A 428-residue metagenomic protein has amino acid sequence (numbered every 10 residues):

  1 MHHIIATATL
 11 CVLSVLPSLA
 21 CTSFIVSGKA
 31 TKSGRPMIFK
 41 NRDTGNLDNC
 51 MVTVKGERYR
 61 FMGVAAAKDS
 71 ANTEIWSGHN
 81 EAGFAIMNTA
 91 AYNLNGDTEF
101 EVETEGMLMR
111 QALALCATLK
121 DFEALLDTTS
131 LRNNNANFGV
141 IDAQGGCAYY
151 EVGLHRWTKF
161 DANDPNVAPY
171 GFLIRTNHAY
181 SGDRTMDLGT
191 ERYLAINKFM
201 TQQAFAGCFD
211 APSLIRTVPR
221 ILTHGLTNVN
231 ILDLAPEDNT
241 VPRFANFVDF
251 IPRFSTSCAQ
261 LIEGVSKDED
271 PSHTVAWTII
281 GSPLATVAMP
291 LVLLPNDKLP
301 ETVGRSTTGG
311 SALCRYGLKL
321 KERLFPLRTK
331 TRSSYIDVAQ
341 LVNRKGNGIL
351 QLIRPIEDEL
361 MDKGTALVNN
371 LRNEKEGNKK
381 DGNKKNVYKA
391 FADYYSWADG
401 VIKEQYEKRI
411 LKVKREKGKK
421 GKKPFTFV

Functional and structural regions predicted by a protein language model:
M1-I4: Positively charged n-region of N-terminal signal peptides that target proteins for export
T7-V15: Bacterial N-terminal signal peptides
L16-A20: Sec/Tat signal peptide C-region and signal peptidase I cleavage site
T22-N72, S77-G78, F84, N88-Q111 (+1 more regions): C-terminal, well-structured catalytic/ligand-binding subdomain of enzymes
S33-R35, A82-F84, T118-L119, N133-N135: Loop/turn elements at helix/coil->beta-strand transitions in domains of secreted/extracellular proteins
E105-A136: Intrinsically disordered, low-complexity linker/loop segments enriched in Gly/Pro and charged/polar residues
F138-V140: Active-site-adjacent helix/loop patches that line small-molecule binding or acyl-intermediate pockets
